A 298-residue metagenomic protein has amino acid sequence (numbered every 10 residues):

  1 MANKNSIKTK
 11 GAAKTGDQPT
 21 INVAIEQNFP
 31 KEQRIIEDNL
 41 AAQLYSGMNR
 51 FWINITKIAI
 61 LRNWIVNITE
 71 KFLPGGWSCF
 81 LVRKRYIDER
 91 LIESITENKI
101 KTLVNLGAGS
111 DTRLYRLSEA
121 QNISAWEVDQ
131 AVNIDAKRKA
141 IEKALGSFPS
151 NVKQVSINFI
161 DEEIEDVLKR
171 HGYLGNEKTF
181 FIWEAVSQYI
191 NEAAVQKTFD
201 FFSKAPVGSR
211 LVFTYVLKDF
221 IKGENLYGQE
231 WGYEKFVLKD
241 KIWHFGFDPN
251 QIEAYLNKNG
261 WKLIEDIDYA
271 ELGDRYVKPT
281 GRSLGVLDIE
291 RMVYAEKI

Functional and structural regions predicted by a protein language model:
M1-V104, S110-V155: Rossmann-like AdoMet
A2-K14, E224-I298: Rossmann-like AdoMet/SAM-dependent catalytic core
S94-K99, H171-E177: Glycine-rich phosphate-binding loop signature in dinucleotide/nucleotide-binding domains
L117-N122, Y173-G175, S203-V207: Short, conserved loop/helix-junction motifs that constitute active-site signature segments in enzyme catalytic cores
E142-G175: S-adenosyl-L-methionine
V152, E163-D166, Y189-A205: A short, conserved alpha-helix within the catalytic core of class I
Y173-A193: A short SAM/SAH-binding and catalytic strip from SAM-dependent methyltransferases
K204-F220: Conserved beta-strand signature within the Rossmann-like core of class I S-adenosyl-L-methionine
